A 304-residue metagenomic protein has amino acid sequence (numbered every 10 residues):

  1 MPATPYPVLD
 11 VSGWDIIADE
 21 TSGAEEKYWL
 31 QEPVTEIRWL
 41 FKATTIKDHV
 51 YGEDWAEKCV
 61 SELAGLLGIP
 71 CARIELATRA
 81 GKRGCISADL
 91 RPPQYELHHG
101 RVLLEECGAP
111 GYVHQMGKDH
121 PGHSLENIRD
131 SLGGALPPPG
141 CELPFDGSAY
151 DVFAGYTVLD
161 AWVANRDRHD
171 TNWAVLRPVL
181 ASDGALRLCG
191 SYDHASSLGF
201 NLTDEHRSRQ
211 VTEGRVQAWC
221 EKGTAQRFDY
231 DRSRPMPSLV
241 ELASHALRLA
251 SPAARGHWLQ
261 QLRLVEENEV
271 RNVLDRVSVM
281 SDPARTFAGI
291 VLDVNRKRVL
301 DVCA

Functional and structural regions predicted by a protein language model:
M1-D119: Conserved ATP-binding subdomain of kinase catalytic cores across diverse folds
R38, Y156, V163, C189: Hydrophobic "anchor" residues on beta-strands that sit immediately upstream of conserved functional sites
G52-D54, S148-V152, S281, R285: Aromatic-acidic/polar surface patches that form glycan- and anion
A77-R79, L176-L180: Short beta-strand micro-motifs enriched in acidic
R91-T157: ATP-dependent phospho-/nucleotidyl transfer catalytic cores
A164, V179-A304: C-terminal catalytic region of ATP-dependent kinase domains
H169, A174-L176: Conserved protein-kinase catalytic-loop segment immediately C-terminal to the catalytic Asp of the HRD motif
